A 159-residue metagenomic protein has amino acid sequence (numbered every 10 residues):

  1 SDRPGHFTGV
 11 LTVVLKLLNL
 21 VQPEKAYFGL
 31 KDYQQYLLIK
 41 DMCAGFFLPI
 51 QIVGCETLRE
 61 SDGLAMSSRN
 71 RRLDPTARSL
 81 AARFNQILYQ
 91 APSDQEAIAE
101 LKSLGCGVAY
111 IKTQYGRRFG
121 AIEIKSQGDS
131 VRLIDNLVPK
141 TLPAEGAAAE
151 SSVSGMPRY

Functional and structural regions predicted by a protein language model:
S1-Y27: Divalent-metal (Mg2+/Mn2+/Ca2+)-assisted nucleotide/phosphate chemistry catalytic cores
D2, H6, K25, G54-L58 (+3 more regions): Functionally constrained cores in energy, signaling, and assembly domains
R3, T12, R69-R71, R78 (+1 more regions): Short capping/connector residues at structural and topological boundaries
V10, D32-V108, Y159: Glycine-rich, Lys/Arg-enriched anion-binding loops that position phosphate/diphosphate groups for phosphoryl
F28, G63, V153-M156: Serine/proline-rich low-complexity intrinsically disordered segments, especially terminal tails, linkers
K31-D32, D135: Acidic active-site catalytic centers that drive phospho-/nucleotidyl reactions and related ester hydrolyses
E100-Y159: Phosphate/ribose-recognition catalytic cores of enzymes acting on nucleotide-derived substrates
